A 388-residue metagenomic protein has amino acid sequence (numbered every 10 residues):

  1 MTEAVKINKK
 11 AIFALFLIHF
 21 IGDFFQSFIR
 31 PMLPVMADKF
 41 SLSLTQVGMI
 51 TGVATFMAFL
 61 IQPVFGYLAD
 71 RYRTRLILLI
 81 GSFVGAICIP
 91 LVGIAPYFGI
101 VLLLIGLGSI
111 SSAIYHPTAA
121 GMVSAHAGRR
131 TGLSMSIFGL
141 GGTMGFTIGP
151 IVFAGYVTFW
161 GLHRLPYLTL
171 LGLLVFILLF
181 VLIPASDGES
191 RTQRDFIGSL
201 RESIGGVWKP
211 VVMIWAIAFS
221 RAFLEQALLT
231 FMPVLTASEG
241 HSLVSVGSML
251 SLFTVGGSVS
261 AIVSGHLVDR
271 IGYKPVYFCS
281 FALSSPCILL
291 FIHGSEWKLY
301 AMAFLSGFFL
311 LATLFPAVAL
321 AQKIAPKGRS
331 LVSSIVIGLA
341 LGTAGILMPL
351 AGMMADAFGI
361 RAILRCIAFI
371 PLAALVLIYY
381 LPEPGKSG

Functional and structural regions predicted by a protein language model:
S27, T55-P63, F146-T147, T254-I262 (+1 more regions): Residue-level signature of mid-helix packing/kink "hotspots" within the transmembrane helices of 12-pass Major
I29-R30, K209-S251, S258: Extracytoplasmic gate region of multi-pass secondary transporters
L60-P96: Conserved MFS/SLC helix-loop-helix module at the cytosolic interface between two early adjacent transmembrane helices
I61-R73, A261-G272, A355-D356: Helix-to-loop junctions at the C-terminal end of transmembrane segments in multipass secondary transporters
L76-P90, P275-L289, A368: Structural signature of the two symmetry-related core transmembrane helices
L104-G141: Cytoplasmic helix-loop-helix junction between adjacent transmembrane helices in 12-TM secondary transporters
F138-P184: Helix-loop-helix hairpin linking two adjacent transmembrane segments in secondary transporters
V268-A317: C-terminal transmembrane helical hairpin of 12-TM major facilitator-type secondary transporters
